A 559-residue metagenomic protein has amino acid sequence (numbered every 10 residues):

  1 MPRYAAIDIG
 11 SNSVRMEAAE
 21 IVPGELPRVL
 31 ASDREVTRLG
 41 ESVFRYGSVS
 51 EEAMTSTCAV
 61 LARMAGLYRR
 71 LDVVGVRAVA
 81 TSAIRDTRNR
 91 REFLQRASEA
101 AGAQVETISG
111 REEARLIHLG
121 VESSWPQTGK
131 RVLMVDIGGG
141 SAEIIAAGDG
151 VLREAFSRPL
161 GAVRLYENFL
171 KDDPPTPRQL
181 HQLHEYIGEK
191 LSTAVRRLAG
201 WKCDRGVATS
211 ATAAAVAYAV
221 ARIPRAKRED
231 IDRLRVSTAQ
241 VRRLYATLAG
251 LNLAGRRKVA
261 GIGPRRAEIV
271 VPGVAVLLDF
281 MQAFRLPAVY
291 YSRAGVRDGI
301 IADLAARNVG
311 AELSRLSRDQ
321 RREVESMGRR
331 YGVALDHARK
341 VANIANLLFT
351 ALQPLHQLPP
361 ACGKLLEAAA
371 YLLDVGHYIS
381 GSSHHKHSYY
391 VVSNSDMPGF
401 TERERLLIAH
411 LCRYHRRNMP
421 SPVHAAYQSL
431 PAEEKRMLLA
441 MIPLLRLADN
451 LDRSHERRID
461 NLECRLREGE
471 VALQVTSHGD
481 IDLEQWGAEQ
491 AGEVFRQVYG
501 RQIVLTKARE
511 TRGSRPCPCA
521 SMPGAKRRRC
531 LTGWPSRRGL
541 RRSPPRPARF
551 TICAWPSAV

Functional and structural regions predicted by a protein language model:
P2-R28: N-terminal basic/disordered segments at the start of proteins
Y4, A18, T37, E41-V73 (+5 more regions): Helical "lid/coupling" subdomains associated with nucleotide-phosphate turnover
E25-R38: N-terminal glycine-rich anion-binding loops that anchor highly charged ligand groups
R131-S141, I145: A generic, well-ordered mixed alpha/beta core segment in the N-terminal half of proteins
R453-R458, V498-R501: Short secondary-structure junctions
A472-A488: A short interface-forming secondary-structure element
Y499-T511: A short amphipathic beta-strand at an alpha->beta junction
R515-A558: Compositionally biased, low-complexity flexible segments
